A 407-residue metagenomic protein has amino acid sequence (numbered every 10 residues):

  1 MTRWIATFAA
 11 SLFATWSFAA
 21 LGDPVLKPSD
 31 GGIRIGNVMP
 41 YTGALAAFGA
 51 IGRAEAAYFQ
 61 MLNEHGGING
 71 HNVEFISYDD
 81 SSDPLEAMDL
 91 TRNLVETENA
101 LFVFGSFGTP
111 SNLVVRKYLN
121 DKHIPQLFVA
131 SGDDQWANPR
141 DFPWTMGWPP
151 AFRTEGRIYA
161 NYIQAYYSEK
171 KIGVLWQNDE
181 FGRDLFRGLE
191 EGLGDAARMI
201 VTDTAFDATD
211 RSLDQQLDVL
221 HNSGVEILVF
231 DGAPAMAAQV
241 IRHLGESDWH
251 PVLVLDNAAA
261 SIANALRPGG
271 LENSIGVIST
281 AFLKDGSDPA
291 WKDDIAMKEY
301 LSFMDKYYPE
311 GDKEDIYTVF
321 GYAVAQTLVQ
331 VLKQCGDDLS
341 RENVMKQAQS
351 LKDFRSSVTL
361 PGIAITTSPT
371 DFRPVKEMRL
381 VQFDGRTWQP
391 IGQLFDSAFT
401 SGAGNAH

Functional and structural regions predicted by a protein language model:
M1-R34, G402-H407: Short, low-complexity disordered leader/linker segments with a strong preference for bacterial N-terminal type II
L21-V25, G32-R34, A47-R53, H65-N138 (+3 more regions): Beta-alpha junction/loop-to-helix N-cap segments that form part of ligand/metal-binding clefts
D23-A56, Y78-L85, F107-G108, L175-R183 (+2 more regions): Extracytoplasmic "Venus flytrap"
D80, L127, D133-A137, A208-T209 (+3 more regions): Venus flytrap/periplasmic-binding-protein-like
E86-D89, D134-A137, F142-D248, W291 (+1 more regions): Extracellular/periplasmic Venus flytrap/periplasmic-binding protein
L94-F107, L127-V129, I172-W176, G224-P234 (+3 more regions): Periplasmic-binding protein-like
L244-F320, L394-G402: Extracellular/periplasmic periplasmic-binding protein-like sensory domains
K306-V319, V329-P390: Segments of small-molecule ligand-sensing domains
